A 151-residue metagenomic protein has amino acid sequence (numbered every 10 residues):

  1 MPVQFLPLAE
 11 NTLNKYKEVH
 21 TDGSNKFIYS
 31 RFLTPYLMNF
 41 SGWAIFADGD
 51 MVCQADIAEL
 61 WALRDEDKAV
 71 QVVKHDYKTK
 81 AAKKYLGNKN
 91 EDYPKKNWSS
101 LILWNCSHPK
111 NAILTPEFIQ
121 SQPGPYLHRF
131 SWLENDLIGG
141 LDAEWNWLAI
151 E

Functional and structural regions predicted by a protein language model:
M1-S30, L37-F40: N-terminal anchoring/stem segment of glycosyltransferases
H20-G23, L86-E91: Short, P/G- and charge-enriched loop/turn segments at secondary-structure junctions
K26-I28, Y93-K96: A short catalytic or substrate-binding loop motif that flags glycine-/basic-rich loops and adjacent residues that bind
W43-A44: Short aromatic/hydrophobic "clamp" motif used to bind/position activated sugar donors
A47-D48: Active-site acidic Asp-centered loop
M51-N88: Conserved donor-nucleotide/metal-binding helix-loop-beta segment in metal-dependent transferases, i.e., the alpha-helix
K83-G87, P94-K95, C106: Cell wall/extracellular polymer interaction/catalysis modules
K96-E151: Catalytic core and acceptor-binding pocket of nucleotide-sugar-dependent glycosyltransferases
